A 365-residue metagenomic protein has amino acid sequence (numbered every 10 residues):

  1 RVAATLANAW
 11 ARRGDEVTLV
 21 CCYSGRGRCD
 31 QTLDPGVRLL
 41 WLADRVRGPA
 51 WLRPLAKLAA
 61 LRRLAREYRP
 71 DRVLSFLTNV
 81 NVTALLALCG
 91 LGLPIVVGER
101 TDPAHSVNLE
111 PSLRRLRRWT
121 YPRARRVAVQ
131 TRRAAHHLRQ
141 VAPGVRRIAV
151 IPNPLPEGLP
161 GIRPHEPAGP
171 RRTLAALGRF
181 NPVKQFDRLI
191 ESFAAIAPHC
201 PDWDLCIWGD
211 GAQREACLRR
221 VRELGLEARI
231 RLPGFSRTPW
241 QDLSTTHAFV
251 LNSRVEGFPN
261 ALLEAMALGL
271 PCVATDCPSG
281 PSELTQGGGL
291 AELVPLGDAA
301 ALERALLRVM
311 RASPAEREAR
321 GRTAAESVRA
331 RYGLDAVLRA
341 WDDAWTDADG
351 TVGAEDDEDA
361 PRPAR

Functional and structural regions predicted by a protein language model:
R1, A9-L52, R139, V150 (+1 more regions): N-terminal strand-loop element at the rim of the active site of nucleotide-sugar-dependent glycosyltransferases
S75-N81, E99: Short His-centered aromatic/hydrophobic patch
A124-A149, L155-L159: A short, active-site helix/loop in glycosyltransferases that binds the activated sugar's phosphate group
P167-K184, I190-F193: Conserved donor-binding/catalytic core segment of Leloir-type glycosyltransferases
F235, R254: Aromatic "clamp/platform" in nucleotide-sugar-dependent glycosyltransferases that forms part of the donor/acceptor
P271-T275: Short hydrophobic beta-strand element within catalytic cores of glycosyltransferases and related nucleotide-activated
Q286-A300, R308-P314: Conserved acidic donor-binding segment of nucleotide-sugar-dependent glycosyltransferases
A315-R331, V337: A short, well-ordered alpha-helix in the C-terminal region of glycosyltransferases
